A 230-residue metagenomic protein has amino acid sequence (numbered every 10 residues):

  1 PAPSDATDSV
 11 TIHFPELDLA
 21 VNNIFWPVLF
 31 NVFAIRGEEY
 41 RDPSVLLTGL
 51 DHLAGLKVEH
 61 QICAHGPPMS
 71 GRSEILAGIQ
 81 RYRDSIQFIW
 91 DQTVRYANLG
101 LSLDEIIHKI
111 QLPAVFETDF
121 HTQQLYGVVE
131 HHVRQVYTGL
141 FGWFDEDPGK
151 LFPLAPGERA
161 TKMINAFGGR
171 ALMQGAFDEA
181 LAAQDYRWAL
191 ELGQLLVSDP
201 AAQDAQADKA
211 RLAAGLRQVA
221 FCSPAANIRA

Functional and structural regions predicted by a protein language model:
A2-L99: Metallo-beta-lactamase
A54-H60, P68-A230: Accessory terminal helices/loops
